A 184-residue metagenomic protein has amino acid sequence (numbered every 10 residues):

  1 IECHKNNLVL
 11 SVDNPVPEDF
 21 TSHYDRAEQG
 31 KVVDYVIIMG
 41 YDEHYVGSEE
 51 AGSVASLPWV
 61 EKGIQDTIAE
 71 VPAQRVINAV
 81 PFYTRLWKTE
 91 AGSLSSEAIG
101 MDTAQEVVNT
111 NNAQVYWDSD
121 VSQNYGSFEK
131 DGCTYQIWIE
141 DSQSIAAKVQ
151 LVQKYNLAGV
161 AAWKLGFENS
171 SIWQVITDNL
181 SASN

Functional and structural regions predicted by a protein language model:
I1-V108: Substrate-binding surface in catalytic domains of secreted glycosidases
E18-A27, E140-Q153: Short, acidic/polar
V46, K130-D131, Y155: Generic signal for short, ordered secondary-structure residues within or immediately flanking folded domains
S48-A55, T134-W138, A162: Second-shell loop/turn segments in exported
V80-Q150, D178-N184: Glycan-binding loop/region signatures in secreted carbohydrate-active enzymes
S144-N184: Acidic/aromatic/glycine-rich contiguous surface patches that form carbohydrate-binding/processing clefts and analogous
